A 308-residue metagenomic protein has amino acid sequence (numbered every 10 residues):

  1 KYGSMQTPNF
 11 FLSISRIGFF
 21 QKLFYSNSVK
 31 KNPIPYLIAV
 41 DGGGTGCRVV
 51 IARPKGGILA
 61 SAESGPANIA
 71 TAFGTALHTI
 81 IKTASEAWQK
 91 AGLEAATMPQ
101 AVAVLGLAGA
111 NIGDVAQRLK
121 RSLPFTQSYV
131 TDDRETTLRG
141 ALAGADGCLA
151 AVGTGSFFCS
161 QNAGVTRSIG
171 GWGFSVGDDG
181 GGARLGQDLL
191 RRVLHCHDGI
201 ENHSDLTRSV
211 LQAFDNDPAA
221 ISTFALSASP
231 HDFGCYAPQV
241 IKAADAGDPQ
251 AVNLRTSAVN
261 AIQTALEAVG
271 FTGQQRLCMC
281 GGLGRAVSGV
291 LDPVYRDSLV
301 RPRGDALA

Functional and structural regions predicted by a protein language model:
K1-K30: N-terminal amphipathic/basic-hydrophobic helices that include classical n-h-c signal peptides and signal-anchor
S4, I17-F19, L93, A110 (+1 more regions): Intrinsically disordered, low-complexity regions
Q6, L37, G44, F125 (+3 more regions): Generic detector of short alpha-helix boundary/capping microenvironments and adjacent low-complexity segments
L12, A52, V115-R118, N162-G164 (+1 more regions): N-terminal low-complexity, intrinsically disordered patches enriched in charged
G18, Y25-P99, A141-C148, L190-A308: ATP-binding/phosphotransfer module of carbohydrate and carboxylate kinases, centering on a glycine-rich
V102, G106-H203: Phosphate-binding/catalytic loop of phosphoryl-transfer enzymes
